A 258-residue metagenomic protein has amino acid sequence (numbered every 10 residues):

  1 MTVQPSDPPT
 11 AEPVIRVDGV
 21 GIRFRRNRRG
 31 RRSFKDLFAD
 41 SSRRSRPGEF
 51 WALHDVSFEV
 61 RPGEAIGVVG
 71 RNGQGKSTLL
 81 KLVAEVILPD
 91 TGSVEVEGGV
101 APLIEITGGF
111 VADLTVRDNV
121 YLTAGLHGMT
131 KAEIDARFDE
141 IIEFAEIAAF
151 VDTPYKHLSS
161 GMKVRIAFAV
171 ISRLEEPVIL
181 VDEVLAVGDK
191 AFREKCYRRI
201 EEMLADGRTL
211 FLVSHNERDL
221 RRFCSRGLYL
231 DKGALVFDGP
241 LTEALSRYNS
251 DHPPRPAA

Functional and structural regions predicted by a protein language model:
M1-A52, L241-P256: Pre-NBD coupling/linker segments of ABC/ABC-like ATPases
F34-S41, Y121, E133-F150, A167-A169: Conserved ABC ATPase "signature" region
V69-R71: The feature captures the beta-strand-to-loop junction immediately N-terminal to the Walker
S214-H215: H-loop/switch region of ABC-family ATPase nucleotide-binding domains
R222-Y229: Conserved catalytic segment of ABC-fold P-loop ATPases
K232-G233, Y248: Conserved ABC ATPase "signature" C-loop
